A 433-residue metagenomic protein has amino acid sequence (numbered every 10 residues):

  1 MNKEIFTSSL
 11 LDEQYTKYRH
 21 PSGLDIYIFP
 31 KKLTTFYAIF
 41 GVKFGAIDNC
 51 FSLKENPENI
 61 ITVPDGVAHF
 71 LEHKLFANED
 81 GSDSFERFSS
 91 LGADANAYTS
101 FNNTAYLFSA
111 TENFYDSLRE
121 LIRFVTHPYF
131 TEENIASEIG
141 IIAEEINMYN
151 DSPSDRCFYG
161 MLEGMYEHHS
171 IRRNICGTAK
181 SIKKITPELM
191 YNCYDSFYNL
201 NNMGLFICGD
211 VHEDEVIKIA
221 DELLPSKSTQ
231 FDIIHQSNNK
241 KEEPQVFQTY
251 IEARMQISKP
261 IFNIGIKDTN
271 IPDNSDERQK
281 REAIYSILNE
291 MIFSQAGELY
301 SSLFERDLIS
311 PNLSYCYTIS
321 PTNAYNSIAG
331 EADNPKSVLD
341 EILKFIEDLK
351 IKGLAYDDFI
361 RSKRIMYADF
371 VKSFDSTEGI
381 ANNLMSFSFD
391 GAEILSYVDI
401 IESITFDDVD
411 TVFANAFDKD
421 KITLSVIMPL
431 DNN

Functional and structural regions predicted by a protein language model:
M1-D83, Y191-S302, T423-N433: His/Glu-rich zincin catalytic helix
K74, N78-H235, S275-K280, N289-E290 (+2 more regions): Charge-rich, well-structured scaffold segments of protease-associated domains
